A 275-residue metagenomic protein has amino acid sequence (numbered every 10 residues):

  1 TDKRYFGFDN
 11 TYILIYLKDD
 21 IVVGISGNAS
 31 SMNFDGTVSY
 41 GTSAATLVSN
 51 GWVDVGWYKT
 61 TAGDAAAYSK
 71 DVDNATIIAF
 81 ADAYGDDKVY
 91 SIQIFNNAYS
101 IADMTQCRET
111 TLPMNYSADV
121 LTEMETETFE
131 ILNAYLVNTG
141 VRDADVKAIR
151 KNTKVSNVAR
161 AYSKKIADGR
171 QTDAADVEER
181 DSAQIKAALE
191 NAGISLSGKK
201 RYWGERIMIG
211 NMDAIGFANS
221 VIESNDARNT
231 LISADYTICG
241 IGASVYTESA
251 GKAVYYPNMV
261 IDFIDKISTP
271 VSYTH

Functional and structural regions predicted by a protein language model:
T1-D73, A81-T139, D143-A144: Short helix/turn-capping signatures at newly exposed starts of structured segments
N10, G140-V146, N157, I209 (+3 more regions): Low-complexity, intrinsically disordered or weakly predicted helical/coil tracts enriched in serine/threonine
N10, V55, A174-V177, F263: Short linear motifs in intrinsically disordered/low-complexity regions
L17, I25-T76, A83, Q184-T269: A well-ordered secondary-structure block
E109, P113, A118, E123-E130 (+6 more regions): Glutamate identity and glutamate-enriched acidic tracts
D119-A192, Y236-C239: Short, well-ordered surface patches within globular domains
T274-H275: Conserved small/polar residues in nucleotide/adenosyl-binding loops
